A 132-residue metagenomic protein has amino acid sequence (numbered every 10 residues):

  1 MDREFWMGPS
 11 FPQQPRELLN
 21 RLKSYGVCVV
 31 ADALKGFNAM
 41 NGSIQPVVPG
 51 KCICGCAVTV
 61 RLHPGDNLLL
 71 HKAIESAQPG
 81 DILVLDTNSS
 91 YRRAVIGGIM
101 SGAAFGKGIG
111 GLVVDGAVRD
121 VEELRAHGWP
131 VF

Functional and structural regions predicted by a protein language model:
M1-F132: Feature captures the catalytic cores and cofactor-binding loops of soluble hydro-lyases/lyases that act on carboxylate
